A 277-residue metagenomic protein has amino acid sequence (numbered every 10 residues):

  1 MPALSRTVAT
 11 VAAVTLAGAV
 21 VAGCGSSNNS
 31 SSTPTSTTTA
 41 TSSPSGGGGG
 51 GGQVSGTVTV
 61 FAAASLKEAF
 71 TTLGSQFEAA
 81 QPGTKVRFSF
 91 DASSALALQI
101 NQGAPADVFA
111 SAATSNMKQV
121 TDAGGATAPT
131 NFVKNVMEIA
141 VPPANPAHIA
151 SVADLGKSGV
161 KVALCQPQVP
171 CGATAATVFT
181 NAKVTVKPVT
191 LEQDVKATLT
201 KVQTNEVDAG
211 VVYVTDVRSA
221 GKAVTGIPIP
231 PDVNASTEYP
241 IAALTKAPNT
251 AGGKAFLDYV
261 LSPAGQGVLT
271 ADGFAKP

Functional and structural regions predicted by a protein language model:
P2-S5, L16-A17, G25-L66, T71-A79 (+6 more regions): Exported/periplasmic ABC-transporter solute-binding proteins
V11-V20: Bacterial N-terminal signal peptides
V58, T84-V86, M137: Conserved beta-strand core positions
G83, P105-A106, V207: Short, high-confidence coil segments that cap the C-terminus of an alpha-helix and link into the following beta-strand
G124, A128-T130: Central helical "cap/lid" subdomain
